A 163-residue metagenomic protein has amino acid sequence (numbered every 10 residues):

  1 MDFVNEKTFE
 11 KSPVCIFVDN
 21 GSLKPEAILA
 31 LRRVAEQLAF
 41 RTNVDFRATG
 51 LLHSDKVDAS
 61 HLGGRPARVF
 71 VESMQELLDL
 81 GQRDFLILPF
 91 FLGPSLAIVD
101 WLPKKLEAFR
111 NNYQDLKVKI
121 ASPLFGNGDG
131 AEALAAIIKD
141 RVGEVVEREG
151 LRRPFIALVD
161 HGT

Functional and structural regions predicted by a protein language model:
M1-T163: Active-site-proximal alpha-helix that buttresses catalytic centers in soluble enzyme cores
